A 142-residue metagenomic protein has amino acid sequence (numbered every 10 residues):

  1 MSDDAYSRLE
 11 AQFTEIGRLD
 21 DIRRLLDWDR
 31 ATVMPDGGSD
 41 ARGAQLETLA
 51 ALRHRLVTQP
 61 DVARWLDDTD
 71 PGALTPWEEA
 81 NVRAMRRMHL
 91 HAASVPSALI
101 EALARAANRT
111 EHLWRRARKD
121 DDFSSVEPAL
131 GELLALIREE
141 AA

Functional and structural regions predicted by a protein language model:
M1-A142: A well-structured
